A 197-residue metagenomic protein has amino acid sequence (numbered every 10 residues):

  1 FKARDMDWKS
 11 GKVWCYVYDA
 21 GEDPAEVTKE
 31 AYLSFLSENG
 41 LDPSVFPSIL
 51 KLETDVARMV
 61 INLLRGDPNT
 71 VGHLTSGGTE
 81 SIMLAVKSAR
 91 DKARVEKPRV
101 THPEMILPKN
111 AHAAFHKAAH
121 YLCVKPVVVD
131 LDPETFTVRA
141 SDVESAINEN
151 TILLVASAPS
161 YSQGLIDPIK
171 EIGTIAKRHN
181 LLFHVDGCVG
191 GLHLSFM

Functional and structural regions predicted by a protein language model:
F1-N69: N-terminal entrance/gating region of PLP-dependent enzymes' catalytic architecture
Y16-Y18, H73, I106: Residues in well-ordered beta-strands of folded domains
G40-S48, H73, G77, S160 (+1 more regions): Conserved aromatic-histidine-acidic binding/catalytic patches
V60-A85: Short loop-beta-helix segment that forms the pyridoxal 5′-phosphate
S76-M197: Conserved PLP-enzyme active-site core in the AAT-like
